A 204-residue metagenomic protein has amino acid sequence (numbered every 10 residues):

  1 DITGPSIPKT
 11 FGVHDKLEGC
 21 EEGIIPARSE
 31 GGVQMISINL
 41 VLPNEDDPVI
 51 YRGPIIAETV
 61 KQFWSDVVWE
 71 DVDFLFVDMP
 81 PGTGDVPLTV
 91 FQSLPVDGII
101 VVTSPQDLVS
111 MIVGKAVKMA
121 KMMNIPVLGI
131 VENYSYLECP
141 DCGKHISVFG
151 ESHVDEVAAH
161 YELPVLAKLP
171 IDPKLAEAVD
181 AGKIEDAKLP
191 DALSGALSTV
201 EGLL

Functional and structural regions predicted by a protein language model:
I2-G4, V41-P43, P81-T83, P105-V109 (+2 more regions): Conserved nucleotide-binding/hydrolysis micro-motifs of P-loop NTPases
I2-L42, I50, A57: Phosphate-binding loop that captures ATP/GTP phosphates
I7, I36, V60, D78 (+4 more regions): Residue-level signature of catalytic and energy-coupling elements of molecular machines, predominantly ATP/GTP-dependent
I36, M79, Q92, L128 (+1 more regions): Glycine-rich phosphate-binding loops of nucleotide-dependent enzymes
S37, V101-S104, I130-V131: Conserved beta-strand segments of the P-loop GTPase G domain that flank and frequently precede/overlap
L42-V90: Phosphate-binding/switch loop-helix module in NTP-utilizing enzymes
E70-M79, T83-G84, P95-A116: Conserved Switch II/interswitch segment of TRAFAC-class P-loop GTPases
V117-L204: C-terminal lobe/tail of nucleotide-utilizing enzymes
